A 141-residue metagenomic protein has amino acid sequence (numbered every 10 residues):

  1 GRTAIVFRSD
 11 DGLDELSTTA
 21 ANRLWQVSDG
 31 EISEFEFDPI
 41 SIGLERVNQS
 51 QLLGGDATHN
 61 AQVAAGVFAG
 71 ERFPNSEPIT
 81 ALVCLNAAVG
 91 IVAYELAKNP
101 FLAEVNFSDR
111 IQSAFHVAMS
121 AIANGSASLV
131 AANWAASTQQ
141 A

Functional and structural regions predicted by a protein language model:
G1-A141: Glycine-rich anion-binding loops and their surrounding alpha/beta cores
